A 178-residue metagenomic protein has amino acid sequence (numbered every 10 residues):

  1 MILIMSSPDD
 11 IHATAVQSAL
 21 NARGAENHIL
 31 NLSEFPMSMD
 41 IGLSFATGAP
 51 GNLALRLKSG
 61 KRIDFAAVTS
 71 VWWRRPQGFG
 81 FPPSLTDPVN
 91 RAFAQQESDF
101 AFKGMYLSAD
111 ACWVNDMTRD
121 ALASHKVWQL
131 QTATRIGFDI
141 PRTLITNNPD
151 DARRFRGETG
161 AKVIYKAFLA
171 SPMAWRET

Functional and structural regions predicted by a protein language model:
M1-L3: Extreme N-terminal starter segment of soluble prokaryotic enzymes
S7-R23, H28-D139: Conserved N-proximal alpha/beta basic substrate-recognition cap immediately N-terminal to, or forming the N-lobe
L20, L130-T134, P141, A152-E177: ATP-grasp fold ATP-binding core
N148: Short, conserved beta-strand/beta-arch hydrophobic-aromatic motifs that form part of recognition grooves or interface
